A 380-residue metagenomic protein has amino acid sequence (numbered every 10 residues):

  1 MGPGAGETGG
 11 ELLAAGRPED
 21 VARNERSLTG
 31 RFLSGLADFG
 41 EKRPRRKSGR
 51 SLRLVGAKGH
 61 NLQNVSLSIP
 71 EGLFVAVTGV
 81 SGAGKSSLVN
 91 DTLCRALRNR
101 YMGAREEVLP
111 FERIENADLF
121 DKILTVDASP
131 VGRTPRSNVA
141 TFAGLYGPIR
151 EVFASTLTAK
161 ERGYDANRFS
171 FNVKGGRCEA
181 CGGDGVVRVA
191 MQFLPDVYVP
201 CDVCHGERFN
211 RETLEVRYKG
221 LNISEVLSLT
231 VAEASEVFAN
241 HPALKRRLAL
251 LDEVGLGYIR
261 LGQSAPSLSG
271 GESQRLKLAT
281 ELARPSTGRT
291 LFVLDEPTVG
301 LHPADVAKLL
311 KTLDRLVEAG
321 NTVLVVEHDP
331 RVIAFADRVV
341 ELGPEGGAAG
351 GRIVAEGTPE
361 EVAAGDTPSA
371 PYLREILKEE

Functional and structural regions predicted by a protein language model:
M1-E380: Conserved phosphate-binding elements of NTP-dependent enzyme cores
